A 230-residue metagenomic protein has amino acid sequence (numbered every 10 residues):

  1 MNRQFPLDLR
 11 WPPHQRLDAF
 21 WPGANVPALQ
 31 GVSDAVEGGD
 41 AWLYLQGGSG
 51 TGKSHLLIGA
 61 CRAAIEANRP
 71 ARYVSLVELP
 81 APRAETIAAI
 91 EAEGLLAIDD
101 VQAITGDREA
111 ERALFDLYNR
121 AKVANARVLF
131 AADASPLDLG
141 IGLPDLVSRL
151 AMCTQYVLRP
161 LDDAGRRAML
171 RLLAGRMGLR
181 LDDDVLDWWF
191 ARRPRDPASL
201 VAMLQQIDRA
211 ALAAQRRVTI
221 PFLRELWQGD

Functional and structural regions predicted by a protein language model:
M1-D34, L212-D230: A short, basic N-terminal segment
D40-L57: Walker A/P-loop nucleotide-binding motif
E66-G94: AAA+/P-loop NTPase substrate/partner-engagement loops
E85-A131: Conserved nucleotide-sensing/catalytic segment adjacent to the nucleotide-binding pocket in NTP-handling enzymes
P136-A151: Short regulatory helix/loop adjacent to the ATP-binding pocket of P-loop NTPases
C153-G165: Conserved AAA+ ATPase "SRH/arginine-finger" region at the nucleotide-binding site
R180-R193: Short conserved motifs of the RecA-like P-loop NTPase core
R193-I207: The conserved phosphate-sensing helix
